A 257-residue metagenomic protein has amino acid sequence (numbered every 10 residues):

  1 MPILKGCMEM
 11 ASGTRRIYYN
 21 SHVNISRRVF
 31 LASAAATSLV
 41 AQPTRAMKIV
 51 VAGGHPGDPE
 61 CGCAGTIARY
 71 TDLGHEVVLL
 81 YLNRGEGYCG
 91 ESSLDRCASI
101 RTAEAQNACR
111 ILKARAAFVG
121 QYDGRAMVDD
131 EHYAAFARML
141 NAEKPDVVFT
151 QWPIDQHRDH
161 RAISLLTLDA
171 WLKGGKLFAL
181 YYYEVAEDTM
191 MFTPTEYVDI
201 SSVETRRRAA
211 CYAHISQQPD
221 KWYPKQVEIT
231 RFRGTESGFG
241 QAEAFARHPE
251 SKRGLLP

Functional and structural regions predicted by a protein language model:
G13-T37: N-terminal secretory signal peptides and thylakoid transit peptides that target proteins across membranes
Y19, A105, K113, F245-H248: A broadly structural signal marking compact, well-ordered functional cores that mediate small-ligand/cofactor/substrate
R27-R28, R101, H160: Short, cationic motifs built from Arg/Lys/His that form the positively charged side of catalytic pockets
L31-A32, Q42-K48, A52, M127-P257: Metal-dependent de-N-acetylase/amidase catalytic core
A32-S33, L39-E143, D169-K173: Active-site rim/loop-helix segments in enzyme catalytic domains that contact anionic ligands
